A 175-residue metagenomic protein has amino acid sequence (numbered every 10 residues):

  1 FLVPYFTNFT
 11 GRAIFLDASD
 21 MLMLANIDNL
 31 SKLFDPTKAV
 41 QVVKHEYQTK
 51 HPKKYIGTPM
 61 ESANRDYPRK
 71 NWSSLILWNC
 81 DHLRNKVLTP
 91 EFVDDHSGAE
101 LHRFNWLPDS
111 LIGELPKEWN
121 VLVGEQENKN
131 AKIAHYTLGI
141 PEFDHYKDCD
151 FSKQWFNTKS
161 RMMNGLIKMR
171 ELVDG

Functional and structural regions predicted by a protein language model:
F1, M60-E61, E118: Short alpha-helical segments and helix-capping/turn motifs at coil-helix boundaries
F1-H51, L77, R84: GT-A fold catalytic core of metal-dependent nucleotide-sugar glycosyltransferases, centered on the diacidic
S19-M21, Q48, P52-G57, F92-D95 (+1 more regions): A short linear-motif detector with a strong N-terminal bias
N29-S31, I56-T58, C149: Short, glycine/charged-enriched secondary-structure capping and boundary segments
V42-T58, N64, K70-W72, V87: A gly/proline- and charged-residue-enriched helix-loop-helix capping module
W72-G175: A glycosyltransferase accessory/donor-loop signature
